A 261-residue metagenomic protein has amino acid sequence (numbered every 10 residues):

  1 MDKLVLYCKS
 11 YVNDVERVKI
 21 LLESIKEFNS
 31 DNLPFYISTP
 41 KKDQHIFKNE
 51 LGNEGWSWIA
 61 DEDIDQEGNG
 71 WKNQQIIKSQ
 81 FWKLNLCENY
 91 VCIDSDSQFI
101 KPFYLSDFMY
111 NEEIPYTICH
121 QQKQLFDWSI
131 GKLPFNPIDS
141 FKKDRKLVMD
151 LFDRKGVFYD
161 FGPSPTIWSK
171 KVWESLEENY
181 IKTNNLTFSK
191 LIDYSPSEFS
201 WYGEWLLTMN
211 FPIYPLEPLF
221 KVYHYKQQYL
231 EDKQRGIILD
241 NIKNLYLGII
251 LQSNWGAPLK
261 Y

Functional and structural regions predicted by a protein language model:
M1-I20: N-proximal low-complexity "stem/linker" segments adjacent to membrane-targeting elements
E23-L33: Short, acidic, metal-binding catalytic loop of nucleotide-sugar glycosyltransferases
N32-K42: Short beta-strand/loop segment that forms part of the nucleotide-sugar
D43-L84: Active-site-proximal specificity loops/subdomain of glycosyltransferases
Y90: Short aromatic/hydrophobic "clamp" motif used to bind/position activated sugar donors
I93-D94: Active-site acidic Asp-centered loop
Q98-P134: Conserved donor-nucleotide/metal-binding helix-loop-beta segment in metal-dependent transferases, i.e., the alpha-helix
K146-I237: Catalytic core and acceptor-binding pocket of nucleotide-sugar-dependent glycosyltransferases
